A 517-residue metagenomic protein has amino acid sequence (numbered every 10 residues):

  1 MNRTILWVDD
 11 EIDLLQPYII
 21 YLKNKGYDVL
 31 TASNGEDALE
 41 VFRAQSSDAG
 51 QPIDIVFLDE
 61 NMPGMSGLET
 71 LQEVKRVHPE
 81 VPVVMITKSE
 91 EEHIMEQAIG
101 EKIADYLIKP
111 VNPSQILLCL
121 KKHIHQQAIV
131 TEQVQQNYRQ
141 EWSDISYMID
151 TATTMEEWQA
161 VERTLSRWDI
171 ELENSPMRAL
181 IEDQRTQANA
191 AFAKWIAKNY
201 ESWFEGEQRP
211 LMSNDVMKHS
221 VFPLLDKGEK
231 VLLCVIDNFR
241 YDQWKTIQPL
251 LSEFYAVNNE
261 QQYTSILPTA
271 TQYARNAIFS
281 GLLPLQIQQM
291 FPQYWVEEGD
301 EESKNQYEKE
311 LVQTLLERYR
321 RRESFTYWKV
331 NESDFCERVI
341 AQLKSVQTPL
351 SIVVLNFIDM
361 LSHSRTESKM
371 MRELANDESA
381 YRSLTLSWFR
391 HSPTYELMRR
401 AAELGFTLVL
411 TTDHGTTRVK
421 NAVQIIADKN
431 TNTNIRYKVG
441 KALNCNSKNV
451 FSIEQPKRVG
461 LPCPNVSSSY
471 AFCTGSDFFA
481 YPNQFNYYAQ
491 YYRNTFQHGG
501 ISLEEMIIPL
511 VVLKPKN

Functional and structural regions predicted by a protein language model:
E11, I20-Y21, N61, E96 (+1 more regions): Feature captures the catalytic ectodomains and active-site-proximal regions of enzymes that hydrolyze or transfer
I12-L30: Two-component/phosphorelay signaling modules centered on CheY-like receiver
T31, G64-M65, K88: Residue-level signal for the "D+5" position in two-component response regulator receiver
N34-D37, S66-E69: Acidic catalytic/metal-coordinating carboxylates
A49-F57: Active-site beta3 strand of CheY-like receiver
D59, T87: Active-site residues of response regulator receiver
E69, E90-D105: Alpha4 helix (beta4-alpha4-beta5 surface) of REC/receiver domains from two-component response regulators
H93, V111-L120: C-terminal output helix
